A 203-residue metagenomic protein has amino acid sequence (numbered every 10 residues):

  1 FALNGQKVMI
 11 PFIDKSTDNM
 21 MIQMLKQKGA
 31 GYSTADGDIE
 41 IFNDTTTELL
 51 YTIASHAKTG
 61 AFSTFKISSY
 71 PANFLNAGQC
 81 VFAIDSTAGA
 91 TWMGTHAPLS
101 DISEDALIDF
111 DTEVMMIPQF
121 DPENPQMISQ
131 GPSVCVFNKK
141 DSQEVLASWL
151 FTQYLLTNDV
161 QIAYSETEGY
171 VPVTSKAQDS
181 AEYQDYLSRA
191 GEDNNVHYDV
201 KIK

Functional and structural regions predicted by a protein language model:
F1-I39: Extracytoplasmic/periplasmic solute-binding protein
A2-L3, A35-K66, T112, I117: Glycine-centered hinge/linker elements that transmit conformational signals in sensory and ligand-binding systems
T17-M24, T46-I53, P71, G89 (+2 more regions): Stable alpha-helical elements in mature extracytoplasmic
A30-E48, D101-A106, Q119-Q126, D185-R189: Short, solvent-exposed loop/beta-turn-alpha elements that line the ligand-binding surface or hinge of extracytoplasmic
Y51, H56-T59, D101-K176: Extracytoplasmic/periplasmic substrate-recognition and gating elements
S63-A77: Short helix-initiation/N-cap motifs at beta->coil->alpha
V81-S86, W92-M93: Paired acidic/hydrophobic, glycine-rich loop segments that form the ligand-binding mouth/hinge of periplasmic-binding
I128, G191-K203: C-terminal capping/gating helix-and-loop segments adjacent to ligand/active sites or protein-protein/ligand interfaces
